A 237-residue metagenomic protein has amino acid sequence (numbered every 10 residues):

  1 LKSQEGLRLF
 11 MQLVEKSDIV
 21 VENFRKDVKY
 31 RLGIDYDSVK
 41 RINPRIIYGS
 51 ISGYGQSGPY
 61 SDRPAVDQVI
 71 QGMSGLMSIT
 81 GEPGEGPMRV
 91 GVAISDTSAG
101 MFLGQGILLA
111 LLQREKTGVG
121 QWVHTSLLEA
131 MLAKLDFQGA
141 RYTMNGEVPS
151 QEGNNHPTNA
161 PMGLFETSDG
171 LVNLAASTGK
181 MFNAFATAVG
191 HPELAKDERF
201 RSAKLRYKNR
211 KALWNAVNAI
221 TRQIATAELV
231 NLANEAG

Functional and structural regions predicted by a protein language model:
L1-R41, R222: A structured beta-alpha segment of the ubiquitous adenosine-cofactor-binding alpha/beta core
L13, G72, A188: Conserved catalytic core of Hanks-type protein kinase domains
K16-S17, P44-I46, E235-G237: Alpha-to-beta junction loops
S17-D18, F24, V28, N43 (+4 more regions): A generic secondary-structure signal for well-formed alpha-helical elements
F24-R25, A99, S150, R206 (+1 more regions): A generic structural signal for short
Y30-V172, A176-S177, N183-A184: Active-site-adjacent "lid/gating" segments in soluble enzymes
A160-A236: Aromatic-enriched alpha-helical interface/lid elements that frame and gate functional surfaces
